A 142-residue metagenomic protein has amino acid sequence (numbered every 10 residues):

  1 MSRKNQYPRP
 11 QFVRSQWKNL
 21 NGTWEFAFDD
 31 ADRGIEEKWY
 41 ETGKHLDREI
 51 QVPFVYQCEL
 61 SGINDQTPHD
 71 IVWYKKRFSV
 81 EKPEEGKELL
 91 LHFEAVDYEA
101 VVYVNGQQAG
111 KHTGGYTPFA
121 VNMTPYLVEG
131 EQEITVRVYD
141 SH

Functional and structural regions predicted by a protein language model:
R3-Q6, V13, L20, R48: Carbohydrate-interacting/catalytic domains
Q6-Q11, S15-Q16, E25-A31, V55 (+2 more regions): Accessory beta-strand-rich segments of carbohydrate-active enzymes
N21, D47, W73-K75: Hydrophobic residues on conserved beta-strands that form the core of alpha/beta folds
I35-L46: Short Gly/aromatic-enriched secondary-structure transition segments
I50-V52: Acidic, small-polar-rich N-terminal luminal/periplasmic segments of exported/outer-membrane proteins
